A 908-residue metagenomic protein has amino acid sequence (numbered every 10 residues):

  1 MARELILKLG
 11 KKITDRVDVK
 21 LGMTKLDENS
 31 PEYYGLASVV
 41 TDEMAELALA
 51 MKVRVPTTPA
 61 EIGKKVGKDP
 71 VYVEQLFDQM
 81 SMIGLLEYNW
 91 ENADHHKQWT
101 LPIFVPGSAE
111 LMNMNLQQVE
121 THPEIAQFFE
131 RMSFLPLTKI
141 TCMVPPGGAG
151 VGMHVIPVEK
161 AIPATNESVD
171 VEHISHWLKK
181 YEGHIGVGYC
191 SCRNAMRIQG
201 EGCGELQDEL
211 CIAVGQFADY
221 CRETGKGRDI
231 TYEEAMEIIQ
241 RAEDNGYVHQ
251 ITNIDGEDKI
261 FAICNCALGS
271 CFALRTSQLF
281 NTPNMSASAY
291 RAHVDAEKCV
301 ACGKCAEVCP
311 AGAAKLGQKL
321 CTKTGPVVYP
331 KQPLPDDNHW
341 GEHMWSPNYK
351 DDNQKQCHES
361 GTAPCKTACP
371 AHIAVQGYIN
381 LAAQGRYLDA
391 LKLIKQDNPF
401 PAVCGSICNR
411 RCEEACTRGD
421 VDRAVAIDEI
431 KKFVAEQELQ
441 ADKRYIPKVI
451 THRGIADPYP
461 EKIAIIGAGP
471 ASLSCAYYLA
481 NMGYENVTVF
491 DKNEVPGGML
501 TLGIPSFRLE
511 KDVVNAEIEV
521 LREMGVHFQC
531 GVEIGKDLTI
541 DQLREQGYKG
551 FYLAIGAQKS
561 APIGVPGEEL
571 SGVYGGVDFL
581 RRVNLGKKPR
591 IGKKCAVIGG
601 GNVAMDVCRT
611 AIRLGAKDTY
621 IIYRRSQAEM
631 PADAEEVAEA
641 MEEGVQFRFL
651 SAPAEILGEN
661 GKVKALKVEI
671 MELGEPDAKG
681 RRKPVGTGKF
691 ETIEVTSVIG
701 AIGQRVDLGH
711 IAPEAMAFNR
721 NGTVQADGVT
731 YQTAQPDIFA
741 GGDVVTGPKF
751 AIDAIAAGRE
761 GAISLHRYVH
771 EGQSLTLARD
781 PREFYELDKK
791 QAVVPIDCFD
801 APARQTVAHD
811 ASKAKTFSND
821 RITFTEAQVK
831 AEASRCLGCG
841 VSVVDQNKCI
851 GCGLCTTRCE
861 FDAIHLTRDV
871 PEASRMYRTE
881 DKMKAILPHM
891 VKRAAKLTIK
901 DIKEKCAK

Functional and structural regions predicted by a protein language model:
K68, W99, Q250-I263, L279-V308 (+13 more regions): Ferredoxin-like iron-sulfur electron-transfer modules
S81-N92, A314-K315, I864: A short, conserved structural fragment
H95-L135, I886: Short, amphipathic alpha-helical interaction segments positioned at domain boundaries
A311-P364, I379, V425-I427, K431-I463 (+10 more regions): Flanking helices and flexible, charged tails adjoining ferredoxin-like Fe-S electron-transfer domains in multi-subunit
I373-Q376, A382-A383, A424-D428, E461 (+5 more regions): Beta1-alpha1 glycine-rich phosphate/pyrophosphate-binding loop at the start of Rossmann-like nucleotide-binding domains
V434-D457, A516-K536, S560-L614, N719-A734: Glycine-rich dinucleotide-binding loop and its adjacent helix/turn
E569-K593, P676-P748: FAD-site-proximal beta/loop scaffold in flavoenzymes
V744-G772: A conserved FAD-binding loop/helix module that cradles the flavin
